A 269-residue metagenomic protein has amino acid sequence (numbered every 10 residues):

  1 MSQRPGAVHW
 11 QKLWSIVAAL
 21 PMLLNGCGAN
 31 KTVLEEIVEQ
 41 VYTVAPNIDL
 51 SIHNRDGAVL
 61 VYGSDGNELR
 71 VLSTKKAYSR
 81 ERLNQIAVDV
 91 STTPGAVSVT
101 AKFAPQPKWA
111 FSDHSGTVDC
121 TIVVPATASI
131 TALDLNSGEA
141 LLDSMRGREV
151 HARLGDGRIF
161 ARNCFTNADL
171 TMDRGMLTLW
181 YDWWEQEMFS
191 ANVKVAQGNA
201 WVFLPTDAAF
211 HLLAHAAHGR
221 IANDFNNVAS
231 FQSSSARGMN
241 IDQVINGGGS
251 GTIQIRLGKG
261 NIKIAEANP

Functional and structural regions predicted by a protein language model:
S2-W14: Bacterial N-terminal signal peptides that target proteins for export
W14-N25: Bacterial N-terminal signal peptides
N25-E68, T74-E81, K108-T117, V123 (+3 more regions): Short acidic/polar N-terminal linker immediately downstream of export determinants
I37, K102, T171, M176-P269: Short, surface-exposed interaction patches in beta-rich subdomains that mediate adhesion/assembly near membranes
V38-A45, Q85-R162, A200, N240-P269: Right-handed parallel beta-helix
L50-H53, L133, A152, A214: Active-site alpha-helical segments that house and flank conserved acidic catalytic motifs for diphosphate chemistry
N54-D56, G63-N67, S73-A77, A101-P105 (+12 more regions): A mature extracytoplasmic/lumenal domain signature
E68, Q85, I130, N167 (+3 more regions): Exposed beta-strand and adjacent loop surfaces of beta-rich binding modules that mediate intermolecular recognition
